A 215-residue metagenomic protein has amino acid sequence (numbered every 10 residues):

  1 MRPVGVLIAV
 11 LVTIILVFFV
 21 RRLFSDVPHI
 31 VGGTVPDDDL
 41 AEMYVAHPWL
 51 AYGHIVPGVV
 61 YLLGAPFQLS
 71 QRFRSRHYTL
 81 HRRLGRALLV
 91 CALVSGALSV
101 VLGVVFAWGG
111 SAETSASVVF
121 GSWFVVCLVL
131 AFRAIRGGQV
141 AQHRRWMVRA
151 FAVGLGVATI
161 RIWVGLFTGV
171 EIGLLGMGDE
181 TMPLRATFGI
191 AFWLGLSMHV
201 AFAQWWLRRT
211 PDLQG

Functional and structural regions predicted by a protein language model:
M1-G215: Alpha-helical membrane insertion/targeting regions
